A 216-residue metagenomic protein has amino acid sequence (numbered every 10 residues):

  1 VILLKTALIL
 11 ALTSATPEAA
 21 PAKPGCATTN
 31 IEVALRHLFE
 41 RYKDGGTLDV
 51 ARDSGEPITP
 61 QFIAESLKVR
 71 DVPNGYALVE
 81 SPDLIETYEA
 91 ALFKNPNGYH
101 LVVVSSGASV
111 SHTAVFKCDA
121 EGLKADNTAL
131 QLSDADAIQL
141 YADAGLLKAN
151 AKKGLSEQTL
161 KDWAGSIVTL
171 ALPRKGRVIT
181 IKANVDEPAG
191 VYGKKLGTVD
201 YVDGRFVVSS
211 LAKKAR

Functional and structural regions predicted by a protein language model:
V1-I9: Sec-dependent signal peptide recognition, specifically the positively charged N-region followed immediately by
L8-A11, P17-A22: Boundary at the C-terminal end of the N-terminal hydrophobic targeting segment
A19-F93: Terminal domain-start segments
L67-R70, Y88-N95, I167-P173, T198-V199: Short, exposed beta-strand/loop patches in secreted or surface proteins that constitute
I85-Y88, L101-V103, S109-T113, W163-S166 (+1 more regions): Short, surface-exposed coil-to-beta transition loops
N95-S105, P173-K182: Acidic/hydrophobic-patterned starts of short beta strands in beta-sheet-rich repeat architectures
Y99-Q131: Mid-length scaffold segments of soluble, non-membrane domains
K124-R216: Short aromatic loop motif centered on NTY/YTY
